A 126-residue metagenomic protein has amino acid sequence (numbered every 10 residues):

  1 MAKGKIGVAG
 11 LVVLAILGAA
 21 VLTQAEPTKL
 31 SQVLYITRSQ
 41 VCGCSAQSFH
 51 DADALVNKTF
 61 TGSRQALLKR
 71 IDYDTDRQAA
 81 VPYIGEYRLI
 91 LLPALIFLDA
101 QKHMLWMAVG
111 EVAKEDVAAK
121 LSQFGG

Functional and structural regions predicted by a protein language model:
M1-K5: Positively charged n-region of N-terminal signal peptides that target proteins for export
G7-V21: Hydrophobic membrane-insertion alpha-helices, especially the h-region of bacterial N-terminal signal peptides
A20-S31, V81, G85: A short beta-strand-turn-helix
T28-V41: Short active-site neighborhood of thiol/selenol oxidoreductases, capturing the structured segment around
S39-G43, Y73-R77, K102-M104, E111-K114: Solvent-exposed loop/turn segments at secondary-structure junctions within structured extracellular/periplasmic domains
S45-G62: Typically the conserved alpha-helix immediately C-terminal to a functionally engaged Cys/Sec in thioredoxin-like
L67-L92, Q101-K102, K120-F124: Thioredoxin-like thiol-disulfide oxidoreductase module
F97-G126: Non-catalytic, surface beta->alpha helical segment in thiol-disulfide oxidoreductase systems
